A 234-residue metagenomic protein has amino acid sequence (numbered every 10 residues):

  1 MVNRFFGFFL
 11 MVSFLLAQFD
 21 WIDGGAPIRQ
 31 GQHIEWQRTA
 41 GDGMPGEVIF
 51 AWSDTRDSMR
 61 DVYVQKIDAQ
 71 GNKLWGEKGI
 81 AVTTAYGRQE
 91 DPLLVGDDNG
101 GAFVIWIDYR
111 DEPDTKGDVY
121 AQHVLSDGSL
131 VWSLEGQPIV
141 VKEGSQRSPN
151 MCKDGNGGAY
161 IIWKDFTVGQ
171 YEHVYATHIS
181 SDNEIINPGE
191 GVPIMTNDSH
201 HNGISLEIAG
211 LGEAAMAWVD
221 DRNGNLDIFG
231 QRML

Functional and structural regions predicted by a protein language model:
R4-F14: Sec-dependent N-terminal signal peptides
Q18-L234: Extracellular, repeat-based ectodomains that mediate carbohydrate processing or recognition
